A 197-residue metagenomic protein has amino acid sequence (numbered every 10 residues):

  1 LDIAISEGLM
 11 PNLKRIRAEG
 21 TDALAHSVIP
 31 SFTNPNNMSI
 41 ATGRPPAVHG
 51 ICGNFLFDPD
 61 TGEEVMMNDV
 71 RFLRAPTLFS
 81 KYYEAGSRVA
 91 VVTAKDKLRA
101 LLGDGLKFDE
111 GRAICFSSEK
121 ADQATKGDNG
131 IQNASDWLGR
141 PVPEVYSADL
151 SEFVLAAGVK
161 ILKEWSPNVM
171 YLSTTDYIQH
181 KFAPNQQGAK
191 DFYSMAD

Functional and structural regions predicted by a protein language model:
L1, N12, D191-D197: Metal-dependent active-site segment of extracytoplasmic phospho-/sulfohydrolases and closely related
L1-G20: Active-site-proximal N-terminal segment of extracellular/periplasmic enzymes that hydrolyze or transfer
I5, A25-P30, M67-R71, S147: Short secondary-structure transition/capping motifs
M10-L13, P76, L155, D197: Extracytoplasmic/secreted envelope proteins and their assembly/folding machinery, especially bacterial periplasmic
A18-L24, T33-N36, F55-M67: Glycine-/proline-rich flexible loop or hinge segments
A23-A41, V92-L102: Short, solvent-exposed turn/loop segments enriched in Gly/Ser/Thr/Pro and often Arg
R44-P184, A189: His/Asp/Glu-rich, glycine-adjacent segments that coordinate divalent cations and/or stabilize oxyanion chemistry on
